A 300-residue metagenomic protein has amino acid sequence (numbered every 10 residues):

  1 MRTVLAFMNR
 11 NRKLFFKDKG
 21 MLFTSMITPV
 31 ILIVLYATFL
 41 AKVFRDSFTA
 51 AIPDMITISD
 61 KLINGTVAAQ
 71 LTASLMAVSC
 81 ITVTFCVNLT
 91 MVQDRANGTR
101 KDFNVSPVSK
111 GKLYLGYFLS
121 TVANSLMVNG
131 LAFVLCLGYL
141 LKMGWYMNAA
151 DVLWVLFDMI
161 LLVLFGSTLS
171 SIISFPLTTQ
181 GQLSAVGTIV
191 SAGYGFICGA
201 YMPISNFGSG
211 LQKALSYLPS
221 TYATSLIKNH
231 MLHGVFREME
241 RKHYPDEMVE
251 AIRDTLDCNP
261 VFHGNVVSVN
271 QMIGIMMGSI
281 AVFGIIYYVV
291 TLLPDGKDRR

Functional and structural regions predicted by a protein language model:
M1-L32, N97, K112, K297: Aromatic- and glycine-rich beta-strand/loop motifs that create alpha-glucan
A6, R10-L14, N97, K101-V105 (+3 more regions): Short amphipathic alpha-helical coupling elements at transmembrane boundaries
L14-F48, V67-F85, L126-N129, I189-G195 (+1 more regions): Hydrophobic alpha-helical transmembrane segments of multi-pass membrane transport/permease proteins
I31, N64-K142: Hydrophobic alpha-helical transmembrane segments of multi-pass membrane transport proteins
V34-F44, S174-V235: Transmembrane helix segments
S47-I63: Perimembrane loop-to-helix junctions flanking transmembrane segments
K110, F118-C198: Alpha-helical transmembrane segments and their short interhelical loops
K242-R300: Junction motif at the cytosolic side of a transmembrane helix
